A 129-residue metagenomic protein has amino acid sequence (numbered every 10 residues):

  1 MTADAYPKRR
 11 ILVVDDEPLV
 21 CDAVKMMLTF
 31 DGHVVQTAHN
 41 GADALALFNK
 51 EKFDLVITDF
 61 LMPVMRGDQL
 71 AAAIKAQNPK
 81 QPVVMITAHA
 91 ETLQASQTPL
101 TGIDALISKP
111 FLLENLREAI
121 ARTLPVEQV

Functional and structural regions predicted by a protein language model:
M1-R10, E114-V129: Non-catalytic signal-transmission and effector/linker regions of two-component phosphorelay proteins
L12, T37-L55: Acidic, metal-coordinating helix/loop segments flanking the phosphotransfer/catalytic sites of two-component signaling
P18-Q36: Two-component/phosphorelay signaling modules centered on CheY-like receiver
H39-D43, M65-L70: Acidic catalytic/metal-coordinating carboxylates
A46, D68-P79: Short amphipathic alpha-helix used as the core "switch/output" element in two-component signaling
M62: Receiver (REC) domain active-site loop signature in two-component systems and cognate sites in sensor histidine kinases
Q69, A90-I107, E114, E118-A121: Alpha4 helix (beta4-alpha4-beta5 surface) of REC/receiver domains from two-component response regulators
